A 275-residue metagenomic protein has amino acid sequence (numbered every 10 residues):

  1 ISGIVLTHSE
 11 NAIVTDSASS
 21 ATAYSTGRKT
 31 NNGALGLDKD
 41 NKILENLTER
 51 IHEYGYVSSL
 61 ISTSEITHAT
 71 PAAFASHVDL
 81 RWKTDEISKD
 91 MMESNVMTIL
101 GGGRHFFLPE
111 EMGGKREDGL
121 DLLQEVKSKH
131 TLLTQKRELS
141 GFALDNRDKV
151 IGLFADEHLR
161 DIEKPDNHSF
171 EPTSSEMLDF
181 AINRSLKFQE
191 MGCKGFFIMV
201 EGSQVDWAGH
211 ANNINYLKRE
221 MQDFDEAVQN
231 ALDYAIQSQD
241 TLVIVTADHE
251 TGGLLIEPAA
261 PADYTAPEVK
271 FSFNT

Functional and structural regions predicted by a protein language model:
I1-T22, H68-T275: A post-motif C-terminal structural segment
I13-S20, T30-K39: Surface-exposed loop and membrane-interface regions of Gram-negative outer-membrane beta-barrel proteins
Y24-S25, K29-T30, D38, L44-E45 (+2 more regions): Mobile, glycine-rich extracellular loop/lid and propeptide segments that shape or gate substrate/ligand access
